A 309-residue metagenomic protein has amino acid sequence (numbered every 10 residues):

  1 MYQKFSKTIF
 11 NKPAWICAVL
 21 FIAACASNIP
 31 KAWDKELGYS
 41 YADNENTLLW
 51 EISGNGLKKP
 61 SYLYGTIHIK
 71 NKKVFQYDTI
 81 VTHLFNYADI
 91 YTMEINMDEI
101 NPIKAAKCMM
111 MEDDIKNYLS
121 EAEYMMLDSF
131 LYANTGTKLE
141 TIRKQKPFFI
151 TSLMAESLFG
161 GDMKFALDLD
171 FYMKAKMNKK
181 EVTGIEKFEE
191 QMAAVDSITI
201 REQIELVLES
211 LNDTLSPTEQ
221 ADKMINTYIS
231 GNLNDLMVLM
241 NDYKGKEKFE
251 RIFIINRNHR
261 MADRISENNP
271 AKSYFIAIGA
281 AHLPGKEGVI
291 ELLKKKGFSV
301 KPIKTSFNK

Functional and structural regions predicted by a protein language model:
Y2-W15: Bacterial N-terminal signal peptides that target proteins for export
A23-A24: C-terminal motif of bacterial Sec signal peptides marking the signal peptidase cleavage site
N28-D34: Signal peptide processing junction and immediate N-terminal pro/mature segment of secreted/exported proteins
D34-G38, L48-K246: Structured, acidic catalytic/metal-binding patches in enzyme active sites
A42-E45: A short catalytic or substrate-binding loop motif that flags glycine-/basic-rich loops and adjacent residues that bind
E247-K309: A cross-kingdom marker for long, charged
